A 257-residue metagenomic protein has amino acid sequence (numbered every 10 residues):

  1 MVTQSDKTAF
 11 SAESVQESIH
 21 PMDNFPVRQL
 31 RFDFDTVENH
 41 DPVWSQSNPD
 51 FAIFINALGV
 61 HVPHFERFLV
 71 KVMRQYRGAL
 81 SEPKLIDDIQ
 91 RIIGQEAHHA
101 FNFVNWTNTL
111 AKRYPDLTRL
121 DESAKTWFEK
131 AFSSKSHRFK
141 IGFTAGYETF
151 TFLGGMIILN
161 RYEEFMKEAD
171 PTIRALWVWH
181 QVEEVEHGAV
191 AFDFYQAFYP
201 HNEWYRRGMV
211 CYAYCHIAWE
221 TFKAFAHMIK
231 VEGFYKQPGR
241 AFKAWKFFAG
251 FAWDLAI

Functional and structural regions predicted by a protein language model:
V2-I257: Non-heme di-metal
